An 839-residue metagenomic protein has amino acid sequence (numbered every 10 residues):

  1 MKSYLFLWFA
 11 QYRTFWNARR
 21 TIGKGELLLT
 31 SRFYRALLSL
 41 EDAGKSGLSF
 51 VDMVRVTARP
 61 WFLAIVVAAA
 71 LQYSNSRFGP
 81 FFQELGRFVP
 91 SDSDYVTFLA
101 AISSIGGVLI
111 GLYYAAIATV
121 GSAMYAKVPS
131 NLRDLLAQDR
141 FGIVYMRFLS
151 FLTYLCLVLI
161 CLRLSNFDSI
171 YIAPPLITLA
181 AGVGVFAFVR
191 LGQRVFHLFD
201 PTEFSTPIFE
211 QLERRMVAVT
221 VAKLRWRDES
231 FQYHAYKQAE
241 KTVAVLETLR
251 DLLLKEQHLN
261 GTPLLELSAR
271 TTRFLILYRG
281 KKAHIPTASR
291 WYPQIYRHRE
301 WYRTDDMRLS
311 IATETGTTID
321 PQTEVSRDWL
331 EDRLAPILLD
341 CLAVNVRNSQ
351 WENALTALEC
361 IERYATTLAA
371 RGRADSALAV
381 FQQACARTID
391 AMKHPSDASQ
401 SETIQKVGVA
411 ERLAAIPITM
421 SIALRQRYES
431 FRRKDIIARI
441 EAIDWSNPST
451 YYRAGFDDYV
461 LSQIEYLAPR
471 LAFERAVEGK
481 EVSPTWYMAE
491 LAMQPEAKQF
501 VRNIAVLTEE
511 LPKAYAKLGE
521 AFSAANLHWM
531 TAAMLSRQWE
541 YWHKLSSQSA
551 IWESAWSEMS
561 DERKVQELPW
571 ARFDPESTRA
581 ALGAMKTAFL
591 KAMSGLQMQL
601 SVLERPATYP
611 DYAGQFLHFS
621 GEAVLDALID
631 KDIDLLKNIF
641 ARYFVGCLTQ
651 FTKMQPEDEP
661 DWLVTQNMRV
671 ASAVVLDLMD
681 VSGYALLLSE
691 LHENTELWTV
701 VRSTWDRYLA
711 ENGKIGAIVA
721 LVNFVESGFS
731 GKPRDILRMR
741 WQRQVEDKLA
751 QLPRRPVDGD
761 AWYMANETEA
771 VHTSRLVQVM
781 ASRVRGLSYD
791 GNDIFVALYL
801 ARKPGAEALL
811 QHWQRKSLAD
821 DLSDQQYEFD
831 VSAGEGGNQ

Functional and structural regions predicted by a protein language model:
M1-G107: Membrane-anchoring hydrophobic segments
K2-F33, D134-L136, C161-N838: Binding/recognition "hotspot" determinant
D42, S46-R55, A118-V120, V128 (+1 more regions): Terminal module of membrane-associated proteins
K45-P60, R87-I105, V128-F148, D168-I177 (+1 more regions): Membrane-interface segments at loop-to-transmembrane junctions
V67-F82, S91-S165, V185-V195: Transmembrane alpha-helix detector for multi-pass membrane proteins
